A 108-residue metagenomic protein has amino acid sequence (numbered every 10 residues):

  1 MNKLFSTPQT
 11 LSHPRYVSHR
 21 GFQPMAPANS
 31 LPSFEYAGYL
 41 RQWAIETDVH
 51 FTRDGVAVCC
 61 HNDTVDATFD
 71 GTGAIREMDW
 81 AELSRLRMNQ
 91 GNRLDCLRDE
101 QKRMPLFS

Functional and structural regions predicted by a protein language model:
M1-S108: Phosphate-group recognition and catalysis centered on beta-loop-alpha active-site segments
